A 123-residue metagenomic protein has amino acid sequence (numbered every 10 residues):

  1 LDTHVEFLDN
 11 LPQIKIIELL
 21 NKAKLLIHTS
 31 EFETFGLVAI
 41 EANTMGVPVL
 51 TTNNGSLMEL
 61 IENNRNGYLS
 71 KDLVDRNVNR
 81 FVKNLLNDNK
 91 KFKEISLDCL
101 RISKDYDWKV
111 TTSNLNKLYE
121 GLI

Functional and structural regions predicted by a protein language model:
L1-L11: Nucleotide-activated donor-binding/catalytic signature segment of Leloir-type glycosyltransferases, i.e., the conserved
N10, E18-A23: Short alpha-helical donor nucleotide-sugar binding micro-motif in glycosyltransferases
E31: Aromatic "clamp/platform" in nucleotide-sugar-dependent glycosyltransferases that forms part of the donor/acceptor
G36-A39, L57: Short glycine/serine-rich donor-binding loops of glycosyltransferases
P48-T51: Short hydrophobic beta-strand element within catalytic cores of glycosyltransferases and related nucleotide-activated
N63-N64, Y68-D75, N84-N89: Conserved acidic donor-binding segment of nucleotide-sugar-dependent glycosyltransferases
K91-D105, N114-K117: A short, well-ordered alpha-helix in the C-terminal region of glycosyltransferases
